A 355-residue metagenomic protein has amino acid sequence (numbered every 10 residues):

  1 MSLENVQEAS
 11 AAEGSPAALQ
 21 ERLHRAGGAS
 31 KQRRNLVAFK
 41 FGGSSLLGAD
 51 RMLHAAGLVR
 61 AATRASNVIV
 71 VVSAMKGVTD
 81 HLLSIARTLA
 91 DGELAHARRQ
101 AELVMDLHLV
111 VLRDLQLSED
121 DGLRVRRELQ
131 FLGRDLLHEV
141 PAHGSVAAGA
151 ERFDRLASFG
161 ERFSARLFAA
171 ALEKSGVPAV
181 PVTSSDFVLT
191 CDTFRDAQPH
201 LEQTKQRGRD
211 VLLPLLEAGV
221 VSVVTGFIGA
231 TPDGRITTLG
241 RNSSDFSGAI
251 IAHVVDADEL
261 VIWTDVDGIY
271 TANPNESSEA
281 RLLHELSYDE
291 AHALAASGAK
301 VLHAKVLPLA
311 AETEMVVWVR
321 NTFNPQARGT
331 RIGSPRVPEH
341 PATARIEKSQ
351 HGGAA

Functional and structural regions predicted by a protein language model:
M1-L307: Nucleotide/pyrophosphate-binding catalytic subdomain
L3, R331-A355: A conserved regulatory-domain signal marking ACT and ACT-like small-molecule sensing domains and adjacent regulatory
F163, N324-P325, G329: Conserved ATP-utilizing enzyme core subdomain
S185, V319-N324: Acidic carboxylate-rich catalytic motifs and surrounding loops in phosphoryl-/glycosyl-chemistry enzymes
Q198, V317, R336-V337: Alpha-helix boundary/capping detector
H303, E314-N321: Acidic/polar loop patches that form or flank catalytic/metal-binding clefts of enzymes that bind anionic ligands
A310: Acidic-aromatic/histidine active-site loop/patch
T313, Q326-R328, Q350-G352: A generic structural signal for well-ordered coil/turn residues at beta-strand boundaries that shape enzyme active-site
